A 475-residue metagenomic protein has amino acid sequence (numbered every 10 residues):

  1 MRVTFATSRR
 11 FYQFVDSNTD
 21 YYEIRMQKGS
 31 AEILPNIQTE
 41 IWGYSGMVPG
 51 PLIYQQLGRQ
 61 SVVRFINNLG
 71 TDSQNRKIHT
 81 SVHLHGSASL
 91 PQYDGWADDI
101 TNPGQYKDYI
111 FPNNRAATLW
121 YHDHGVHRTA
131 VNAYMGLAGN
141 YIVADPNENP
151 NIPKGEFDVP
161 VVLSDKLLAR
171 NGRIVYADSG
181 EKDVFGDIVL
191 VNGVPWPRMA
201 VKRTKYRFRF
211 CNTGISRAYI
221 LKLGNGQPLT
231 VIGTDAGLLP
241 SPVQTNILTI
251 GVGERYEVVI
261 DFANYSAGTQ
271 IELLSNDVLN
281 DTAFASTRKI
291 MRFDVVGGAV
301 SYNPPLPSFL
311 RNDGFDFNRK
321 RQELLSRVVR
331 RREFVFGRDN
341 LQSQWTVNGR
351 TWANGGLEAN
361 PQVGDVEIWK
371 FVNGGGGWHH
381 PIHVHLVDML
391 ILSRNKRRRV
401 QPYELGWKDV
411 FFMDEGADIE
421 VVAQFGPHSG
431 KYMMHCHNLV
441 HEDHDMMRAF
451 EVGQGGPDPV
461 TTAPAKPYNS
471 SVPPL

Functional and structural regions predicted by a protein language model:
M1-L90, Y109, N114, H124 (+9 more regions): A long-range scaffold signal marking pre-active-site subdomains of enzyme folds
M1-Q27, Y134-S164, L238-H379, Q424-K431 (+1 more regions): Extended terminal and domain-junction accessory segments
I33-Y54, G186-R198, D339-V366: N-terminal edge beta-strand
L34-P35, R64, N68-D98, V162 (+6 more regions): Extracytoplasmic copper-binding redox domains, predominantly the cupredoxin/blue-copper superfamily
Y44, V48-Q55, S61, H79-R115 (+4 more regions): Extracytoplasmic beta-sandwich strand-turn segments characteristic of Greek-key/jelly-roll folds
R59-S61, T204-F208, D365-E367: Structural beta-strand segments of beta-rich domains
S89-T101, L167-D313: Histidine- and aromatic-rich segments of cupredoxin/plastocyanin-like copper-binding domains
I100-P150: Long, hydrophobic, well-ordered secondary-structure blocks that form the structural core and pocket-lining surfaces
